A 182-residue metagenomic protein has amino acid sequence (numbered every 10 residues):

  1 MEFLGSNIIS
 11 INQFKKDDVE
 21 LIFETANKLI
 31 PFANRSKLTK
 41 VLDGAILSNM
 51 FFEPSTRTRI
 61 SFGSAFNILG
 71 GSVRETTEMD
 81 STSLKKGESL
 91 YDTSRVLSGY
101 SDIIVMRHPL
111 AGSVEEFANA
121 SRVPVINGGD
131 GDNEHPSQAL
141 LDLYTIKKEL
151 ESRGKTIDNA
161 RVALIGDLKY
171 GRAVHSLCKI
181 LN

Functional and structural regions predicted by a protein language model:
M1-I60: Positively charged, low-complexity intrinsically disordered leader regions
N12, R107, D167: Active-site-adjacent beta-strand anchor residues
F14, T25-F32, L69, Y100 (+2 more regions): Change "in soluble alpha/beta enzymes" to "in soluble alpha/beta proteins
L21-K28, V96, E116, L141-K148 (+2 more regions): Alpha-helical scaffold segments in soluble metabolic enzymes
I30, A111-G112, G171: Glycine-rich nucleotide phosphate-binding loop and flanking beta-alpha elements of Rossmann-like dinucleotide-binding
A33-K37, L90-T93, H175: A generic local structural motif
V41-K147: Phosphate/diphosphate ligand-binding glycine-rich loop within oxidoreductases
F52-S64, K148-N182: Glycine-rich phosphate/diphosphate-binding loop of Rossmann-like nucleotide-binding domains
